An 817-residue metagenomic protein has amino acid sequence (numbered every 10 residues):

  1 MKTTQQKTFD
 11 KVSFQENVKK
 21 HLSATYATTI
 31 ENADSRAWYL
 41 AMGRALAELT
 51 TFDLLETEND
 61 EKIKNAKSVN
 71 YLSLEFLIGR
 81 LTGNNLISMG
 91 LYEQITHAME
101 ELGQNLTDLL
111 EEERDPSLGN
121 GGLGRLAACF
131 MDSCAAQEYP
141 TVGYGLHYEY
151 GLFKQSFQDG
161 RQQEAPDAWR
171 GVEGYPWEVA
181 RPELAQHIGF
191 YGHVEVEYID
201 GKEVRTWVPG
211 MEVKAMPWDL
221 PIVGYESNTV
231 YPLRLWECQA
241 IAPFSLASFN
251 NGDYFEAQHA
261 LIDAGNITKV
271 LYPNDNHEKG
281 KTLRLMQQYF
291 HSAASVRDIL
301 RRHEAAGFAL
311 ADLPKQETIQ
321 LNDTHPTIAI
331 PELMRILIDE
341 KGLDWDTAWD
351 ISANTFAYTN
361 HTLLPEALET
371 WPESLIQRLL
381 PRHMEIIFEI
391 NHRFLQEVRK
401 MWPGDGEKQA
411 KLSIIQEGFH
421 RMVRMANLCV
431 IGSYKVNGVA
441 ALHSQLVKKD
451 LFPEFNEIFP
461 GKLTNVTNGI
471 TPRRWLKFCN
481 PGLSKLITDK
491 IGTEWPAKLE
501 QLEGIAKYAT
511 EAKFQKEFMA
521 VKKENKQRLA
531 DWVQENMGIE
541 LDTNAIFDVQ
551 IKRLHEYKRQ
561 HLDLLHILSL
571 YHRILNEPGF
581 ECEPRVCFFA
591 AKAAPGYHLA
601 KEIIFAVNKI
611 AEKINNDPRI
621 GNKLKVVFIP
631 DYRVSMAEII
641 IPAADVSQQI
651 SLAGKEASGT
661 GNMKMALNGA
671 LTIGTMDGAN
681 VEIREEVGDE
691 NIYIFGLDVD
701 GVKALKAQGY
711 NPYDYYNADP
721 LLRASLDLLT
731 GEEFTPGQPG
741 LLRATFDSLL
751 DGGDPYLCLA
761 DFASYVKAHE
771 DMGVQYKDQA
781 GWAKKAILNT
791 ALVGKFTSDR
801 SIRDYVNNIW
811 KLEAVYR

Functional and structural regions predicted by a protein language model:
M1-R817: A conserved ligand/cofactor-binding region detector
